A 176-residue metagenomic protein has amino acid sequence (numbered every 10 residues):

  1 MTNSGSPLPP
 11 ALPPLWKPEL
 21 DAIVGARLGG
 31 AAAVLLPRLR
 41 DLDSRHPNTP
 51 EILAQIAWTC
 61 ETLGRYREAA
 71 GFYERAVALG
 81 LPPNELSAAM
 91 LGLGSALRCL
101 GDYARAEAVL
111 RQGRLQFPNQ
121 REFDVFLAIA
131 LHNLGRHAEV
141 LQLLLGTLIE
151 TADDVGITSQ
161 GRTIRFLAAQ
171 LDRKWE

Functional and structural regions predicted by a protein language model:
G29-A32, Y66, Y103, H137: TPR-repeat structural position
A33-L36, D43, A70, V77 (+4 more regions): Tetratricopeptide repeat
E51-Q116: Alpha-helical adaptor scaffolds
A78, H132-V155, R165, A169: TPR/TPR-like (Sel1-like) alpha-helical repeat modules
